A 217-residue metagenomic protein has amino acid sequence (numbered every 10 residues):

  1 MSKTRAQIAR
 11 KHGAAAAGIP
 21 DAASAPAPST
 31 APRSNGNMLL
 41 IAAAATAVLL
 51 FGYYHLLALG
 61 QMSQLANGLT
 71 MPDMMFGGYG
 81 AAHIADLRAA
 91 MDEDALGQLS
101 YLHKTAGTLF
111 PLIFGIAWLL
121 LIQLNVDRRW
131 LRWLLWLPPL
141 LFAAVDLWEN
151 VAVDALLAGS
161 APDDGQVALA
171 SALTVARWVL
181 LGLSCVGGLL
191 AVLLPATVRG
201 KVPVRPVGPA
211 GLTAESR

Functional and structural regions predicted by a protein language model:
Q7-S29: N-terminal intrinsically disordered, low-complexity tails
T30-M71: N-terminal signal-anchor transmembrane alpha helix
A31-N35, D92-L102, D127-L134, P162-L173: Membrane-interfacial loop-to-transmembrane-helix junctions in polytopic alpha-helical membrane proteins
L56-S100: Extracytosolic (periplasmic/ER-lumenal) interhelical loops and adjacent juxtamembrane/interface segments of multi-pass
S100-L121: Hydrophobic alpha-helical transmembrane segments
L119-G159, E215-R217: Hydrophobic alpha-helical transmembrane segments of integral membrane proteins
F142-A196: Alpha-helical transmembrane segments of multi-pass integral membrane proteins, characterized by long hydrophobic
R199-R217: Short, highly charged, low-complexity non-transmembrane loops/tails of multi-pass membrane proteins
